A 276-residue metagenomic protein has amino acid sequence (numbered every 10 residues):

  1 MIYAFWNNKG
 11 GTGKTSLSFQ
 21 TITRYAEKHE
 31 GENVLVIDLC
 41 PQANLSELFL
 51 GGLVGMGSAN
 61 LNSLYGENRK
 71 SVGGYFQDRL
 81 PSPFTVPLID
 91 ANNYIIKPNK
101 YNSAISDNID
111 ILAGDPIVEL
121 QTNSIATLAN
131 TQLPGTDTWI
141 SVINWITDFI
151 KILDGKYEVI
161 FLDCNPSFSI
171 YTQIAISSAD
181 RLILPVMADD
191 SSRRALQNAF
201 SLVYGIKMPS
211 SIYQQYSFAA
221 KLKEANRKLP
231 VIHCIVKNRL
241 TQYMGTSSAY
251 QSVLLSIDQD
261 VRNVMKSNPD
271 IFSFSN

Functional and structural regions predicted by a protein language model:
M1-N276: P-loop NTP-binding core
